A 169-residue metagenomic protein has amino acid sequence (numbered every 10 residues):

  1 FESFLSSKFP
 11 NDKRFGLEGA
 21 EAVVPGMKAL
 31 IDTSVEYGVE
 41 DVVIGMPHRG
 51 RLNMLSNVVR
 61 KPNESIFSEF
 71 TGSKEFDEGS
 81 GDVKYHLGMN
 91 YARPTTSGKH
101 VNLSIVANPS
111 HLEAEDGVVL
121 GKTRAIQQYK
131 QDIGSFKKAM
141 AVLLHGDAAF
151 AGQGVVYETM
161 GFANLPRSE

Functional and structural regions predicted by a protein language model:
F1-E169: Conserved internal helical-beta-strand scaffold that buttresses enzyme catalytic cores
